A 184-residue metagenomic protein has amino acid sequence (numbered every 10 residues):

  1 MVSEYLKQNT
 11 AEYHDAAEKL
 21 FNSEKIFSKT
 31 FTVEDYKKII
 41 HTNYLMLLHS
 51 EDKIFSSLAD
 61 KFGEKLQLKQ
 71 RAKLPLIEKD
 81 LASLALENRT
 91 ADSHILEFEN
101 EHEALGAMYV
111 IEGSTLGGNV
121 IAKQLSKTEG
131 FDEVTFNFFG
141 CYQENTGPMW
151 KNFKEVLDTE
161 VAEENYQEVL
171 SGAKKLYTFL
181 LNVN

Functional and structural regions predicted by a protein language model:
M1-N184: Metal- and O2-centered redox machinery and metal/ROS homeostasis
